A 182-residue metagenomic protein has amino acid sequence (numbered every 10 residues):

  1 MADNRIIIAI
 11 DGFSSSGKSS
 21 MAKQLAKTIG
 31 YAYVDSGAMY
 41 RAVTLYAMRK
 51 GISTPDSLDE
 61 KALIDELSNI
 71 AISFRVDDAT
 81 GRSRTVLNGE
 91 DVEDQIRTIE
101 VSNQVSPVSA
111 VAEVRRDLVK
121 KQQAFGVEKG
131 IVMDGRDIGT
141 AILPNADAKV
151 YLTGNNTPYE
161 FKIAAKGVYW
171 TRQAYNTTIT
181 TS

Functional and structural regions predicted by a protein language model:
I10: Hydrophobic anchor at the beta1->P-loop junction of P-loop NTPases
F13: P-loop (Walker A) phosphate-binding loop of NTP-binding proteins
S16: ATP-binding Walker
S19: Walker A/P-loop
A26-D35, R49-T54: Post-Walker A helix-loop "phosphate-sensing" segment adjacent to the P-loop in P-loop NTPases
M39-G130, I142, F161, V168-S182: ATP-dependent small-molecule kinase phosphotransfer cores that center on conserved nucleotide phosphate-binding segments
P144-A165: Conserved phosphate-donor/acceptor-positioning beta-strand/loop module used by diverse small-molecule
